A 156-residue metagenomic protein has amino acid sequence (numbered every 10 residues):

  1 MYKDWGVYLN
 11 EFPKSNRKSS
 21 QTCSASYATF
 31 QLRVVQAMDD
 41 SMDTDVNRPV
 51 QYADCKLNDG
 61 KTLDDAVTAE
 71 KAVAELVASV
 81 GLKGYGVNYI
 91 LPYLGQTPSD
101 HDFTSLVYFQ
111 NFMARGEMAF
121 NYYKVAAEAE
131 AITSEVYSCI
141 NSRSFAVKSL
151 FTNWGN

Functional and structural regions predicted by a protein language model:
M1-N156: Short S/T/G/P-rich N-terminal loop/turn motif that feeds into the first structured element of a domain
